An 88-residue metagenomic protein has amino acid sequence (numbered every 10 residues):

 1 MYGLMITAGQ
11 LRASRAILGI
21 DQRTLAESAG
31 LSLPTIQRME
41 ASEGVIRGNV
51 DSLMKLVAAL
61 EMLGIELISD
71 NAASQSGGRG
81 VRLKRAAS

Functional and structural regions predicted by a protein language model:
M1-M5: Short, intrinsically disordered or compositionally biased N-terminal tails of bacterial proteins
I6, R47-M54, S76: Residues at secondary-structure transition points
Q10, T35-R38, G80: Residue-level recognition of specific faces of alpha-helices
L11-T24, R85-A86: Short basic helix-loop element that most often maps to the first helix and adjoining turn of HTH DNA-binding modules
A13, E27, R38, A58: DNA-binding alpha-helical recognition surfaces that contact promoter or target DNA
G30-G48: Recognition helix of helix-turn-helix/homeodomain-like DNA-binding domains that insert into the DNA major groove
V50-L67: DNA major-groove recognition helix of helix-turn-helix/homeodomain DNA-binding modules
M62-S88: Short, charged recognition helix plus adjacent turn of helix-turn-helix-like nucleic-acid-binding domains
